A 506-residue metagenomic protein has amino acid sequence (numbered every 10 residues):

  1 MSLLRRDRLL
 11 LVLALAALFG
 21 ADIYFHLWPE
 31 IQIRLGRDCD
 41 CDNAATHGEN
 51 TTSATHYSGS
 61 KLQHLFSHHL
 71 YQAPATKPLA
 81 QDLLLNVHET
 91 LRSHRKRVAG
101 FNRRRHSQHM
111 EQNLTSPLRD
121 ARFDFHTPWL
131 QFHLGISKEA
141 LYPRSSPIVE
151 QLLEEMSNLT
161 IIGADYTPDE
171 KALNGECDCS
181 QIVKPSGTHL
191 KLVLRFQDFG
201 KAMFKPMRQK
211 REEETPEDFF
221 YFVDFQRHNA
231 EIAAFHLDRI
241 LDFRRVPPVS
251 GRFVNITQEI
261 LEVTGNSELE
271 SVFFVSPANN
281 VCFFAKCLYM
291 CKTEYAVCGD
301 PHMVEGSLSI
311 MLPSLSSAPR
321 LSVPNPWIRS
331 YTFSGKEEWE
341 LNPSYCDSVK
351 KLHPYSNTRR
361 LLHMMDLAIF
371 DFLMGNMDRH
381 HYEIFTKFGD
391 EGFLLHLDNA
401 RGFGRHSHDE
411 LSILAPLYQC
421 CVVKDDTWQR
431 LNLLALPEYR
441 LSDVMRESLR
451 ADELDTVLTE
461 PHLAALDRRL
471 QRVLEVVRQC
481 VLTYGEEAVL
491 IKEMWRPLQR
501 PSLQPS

Functional and structural regions predicted by a protein language model:
S2-S506: Phosphate/dinucleotide-binding and metal-coordinating scaffold of catalytic cores in nucleotide-dependent enzymes
